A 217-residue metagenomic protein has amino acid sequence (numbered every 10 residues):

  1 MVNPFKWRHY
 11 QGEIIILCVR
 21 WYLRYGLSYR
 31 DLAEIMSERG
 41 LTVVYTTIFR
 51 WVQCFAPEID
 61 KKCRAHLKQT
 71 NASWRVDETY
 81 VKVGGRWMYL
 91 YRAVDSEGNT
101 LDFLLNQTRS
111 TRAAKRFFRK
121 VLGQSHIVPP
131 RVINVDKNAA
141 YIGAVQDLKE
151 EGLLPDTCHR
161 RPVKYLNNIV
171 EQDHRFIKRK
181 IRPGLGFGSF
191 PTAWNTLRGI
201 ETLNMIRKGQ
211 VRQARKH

Functional and structural regions predicted by a protein language model:
M1-Y25, G40-V44, F49, L67-R75 (+1 more regions): Basic, short loop/linker segments at the boundary and entry of helix-turn-helix/winged-helix-like folds
I15-I16, I181-H217: Basic, amphipathic alpha-helical segments enriched in Lys/Arg and hydrophobic/aromatic residues
C18, L32, I48, D77 (+8 more regions): Mobile genetic element proteins and their domesticated derivatives, centered on retroelements and DNA transposons
S28-L41: DNA-recognition alpha helix
L41-T42, V52-G84, M88: Structured nucleic-acid-interacting core domains from mobile-element enzymes and related host factors, especially RNase
C54, F103-H126: Active-site beta-loop-alpha junctions of metal-dependent nucleic acid enzymes, especially the RNase H-like/DDE
G84-T100, S110, F118-L122: Short conserved beta-strand segments at catalytic cores or DNA/RNA-binding microdomains of nucleic-acid binding
P130-G143, V163-L166: Acidic/histidine-rich, metal-coordinating catalytic segments
